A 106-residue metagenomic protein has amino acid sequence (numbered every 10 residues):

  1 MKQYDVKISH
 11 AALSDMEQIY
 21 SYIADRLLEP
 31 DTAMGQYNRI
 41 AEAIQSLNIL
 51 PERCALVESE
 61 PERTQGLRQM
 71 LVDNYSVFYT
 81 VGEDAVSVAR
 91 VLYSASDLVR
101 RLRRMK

Functional and structural regions predicted by a protein language model:
M1-R63: Basic, Lys/Arg-enriched alpha-helical interface segments
K7, R39, R53, R68 (+2 more regions): Basic side chains
L27, V72-S76, T80-K106: Enriched for short, Lys/Arg-rich terminal
N38-I49, G66-D73, S96-D97, M105: Alpha-helix boundary/capping detector
L50, C54-A85: Basic/aromatic recognition patch in beta-strand/loop cores that engages polyanionic ligands
